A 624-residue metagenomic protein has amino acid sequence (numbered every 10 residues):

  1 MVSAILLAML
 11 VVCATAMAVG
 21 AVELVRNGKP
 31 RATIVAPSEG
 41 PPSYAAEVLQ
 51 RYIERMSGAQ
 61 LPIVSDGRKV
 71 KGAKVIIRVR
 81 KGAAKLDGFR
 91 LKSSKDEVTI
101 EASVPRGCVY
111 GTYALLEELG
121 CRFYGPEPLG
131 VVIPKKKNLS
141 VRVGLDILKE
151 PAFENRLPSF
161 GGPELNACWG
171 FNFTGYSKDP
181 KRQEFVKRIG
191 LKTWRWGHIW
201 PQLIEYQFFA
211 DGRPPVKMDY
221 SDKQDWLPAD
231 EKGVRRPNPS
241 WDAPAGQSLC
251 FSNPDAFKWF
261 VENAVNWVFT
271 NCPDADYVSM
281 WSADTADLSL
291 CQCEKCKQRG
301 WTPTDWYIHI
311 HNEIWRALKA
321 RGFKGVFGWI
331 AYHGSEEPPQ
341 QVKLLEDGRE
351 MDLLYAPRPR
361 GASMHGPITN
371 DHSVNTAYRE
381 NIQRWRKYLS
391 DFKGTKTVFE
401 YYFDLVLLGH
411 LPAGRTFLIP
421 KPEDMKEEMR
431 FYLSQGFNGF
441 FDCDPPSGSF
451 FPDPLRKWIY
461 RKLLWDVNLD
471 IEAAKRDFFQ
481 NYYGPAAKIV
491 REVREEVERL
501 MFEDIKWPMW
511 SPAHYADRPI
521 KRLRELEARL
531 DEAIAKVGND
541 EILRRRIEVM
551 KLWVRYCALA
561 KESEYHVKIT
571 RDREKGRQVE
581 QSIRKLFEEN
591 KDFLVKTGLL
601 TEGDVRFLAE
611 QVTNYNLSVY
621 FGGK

Functional and structural regions predicted by a protein language model:
L7-K92, G130-L148: Acidic, contiguous N-terminal accessory segments
Y44-V48, Y52, A84-H309, K319 (+1 more regions): Feature activates predominantly on carbohydrate-active enzymes
I53, P158, F260, M280 (+4 more regions): Conserved, mostly hydrophobic/aromatic
T193, R299-I314, L345-G366, R461-I471: Acidic, His- and aromatic-enriched active-site or binding-groove loops in soluble protein domains that engage sugars
A256, N266, N271, H372-K488 (+3 more regions): Structured mid-domain segments that build the active-site/substrate or prosthetic-cofactor binding neighborhood
H311-P338, G394-L405, F440-P445: Aromatic-lined carbohydrate-recognition surfaces of secreted/lumenal glycan-active proteins
A331-P359, H410-P420, S449-R456: Substrate-binding cleft/loops of secretory-pathway carbohydrate-active enzymes
Q435-G436, L455, I459-K624: Catalytic domains of carbohydrate-active enzymes that cleave complex glycans
